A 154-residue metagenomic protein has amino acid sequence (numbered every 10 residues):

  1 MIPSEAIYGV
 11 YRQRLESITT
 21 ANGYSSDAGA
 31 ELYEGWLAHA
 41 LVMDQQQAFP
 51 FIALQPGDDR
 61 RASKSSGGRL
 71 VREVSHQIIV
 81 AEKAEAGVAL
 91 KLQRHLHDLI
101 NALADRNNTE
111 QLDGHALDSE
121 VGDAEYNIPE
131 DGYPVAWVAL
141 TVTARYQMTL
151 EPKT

Functional and structural regions predicted by a protein language model:
M1-S66, R106-L112, D118, P152-T154: Small/polar-rich, solvent-exposed N-terminal microdomains that initiate assembly or binding
S4, Y8, A89-L96: Short, charged, low-complexity patches
R14-S17, D98, A102, T141: Solvent-exposed, charged/polar functional surfaces in cytosolic regulatory/catalytic domains
G68-A86, V135-M148: Oligomerization/assembly interface segments of phage tail-like spikes and tubes
G68-V71, L92-L96, T154: Short intrinsically disordered coil segments
G87-A89, E151-T154: Beta-sandwich strand segments
L92-T109: Short, hydrophobic/π-rich interface segment
G114-L117, V121-A144: Glycine-rich, aromatic-bearing surface loops/beta-hairpins
